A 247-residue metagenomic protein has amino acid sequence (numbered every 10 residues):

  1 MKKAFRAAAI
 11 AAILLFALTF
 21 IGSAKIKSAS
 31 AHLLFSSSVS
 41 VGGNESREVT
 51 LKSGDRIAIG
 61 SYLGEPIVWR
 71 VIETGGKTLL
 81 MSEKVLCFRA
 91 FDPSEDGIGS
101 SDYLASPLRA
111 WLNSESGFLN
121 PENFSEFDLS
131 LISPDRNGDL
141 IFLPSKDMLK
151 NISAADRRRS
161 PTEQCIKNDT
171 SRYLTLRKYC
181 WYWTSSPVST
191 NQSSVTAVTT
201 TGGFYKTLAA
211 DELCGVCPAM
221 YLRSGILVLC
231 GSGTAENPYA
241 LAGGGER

Functional and structural regions predicted by a protein language model:
M1-I13: N-terminal Sec-pathway targeting helices
A4-F5, G22, S30: Intrinsic N-terminal pre-sequences and regulatory tails
L14-A24: Hydrophobic alpha-helical membrane-insertion segments, chiefly the h-region of N-terminal signal peptides
K27-R247: Collagenous Gly-X-Y triple-helix signature in extracellular proteins
